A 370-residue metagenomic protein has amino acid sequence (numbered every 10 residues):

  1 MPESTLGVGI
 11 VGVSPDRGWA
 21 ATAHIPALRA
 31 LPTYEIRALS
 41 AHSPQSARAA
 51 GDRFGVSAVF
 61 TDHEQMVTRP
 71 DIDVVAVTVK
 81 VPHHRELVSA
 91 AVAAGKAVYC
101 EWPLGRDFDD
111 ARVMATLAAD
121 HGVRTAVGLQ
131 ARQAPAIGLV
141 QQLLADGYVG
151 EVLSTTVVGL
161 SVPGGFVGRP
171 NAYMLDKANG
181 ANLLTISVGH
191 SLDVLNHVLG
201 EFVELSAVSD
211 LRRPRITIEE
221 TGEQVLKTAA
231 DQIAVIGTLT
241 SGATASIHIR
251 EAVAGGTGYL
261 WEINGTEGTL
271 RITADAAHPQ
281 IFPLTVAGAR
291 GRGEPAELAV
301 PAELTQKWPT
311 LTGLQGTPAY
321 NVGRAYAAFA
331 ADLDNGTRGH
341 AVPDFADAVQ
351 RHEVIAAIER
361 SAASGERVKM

Functional and structural regions predicted by a protein language model:
M1-F54: N-terminal Rossmann-like dinucleotide-binding module
M1-T5, V74-A76, T273, I281-F282 (+2 more regions): C-terminal helix-rich "cap/oligomerization" subdomain common to oxidoreductases
I10, C100, T125-V127, I247 (+1 more regions): Hydrophobic residues in well-ordered beta-strands that form the structural core
R17-W19, A131-L226, G365: Predominantly a Rossmann-like dinucleotide-binding segment in NAD(P)-dependent oxidoreductases
Y34-A38, D73-V75, N182: Short active-site oxyanion
V56-D62: Conserved SAM-binding strand-loop segment of SAM-dependent methyltransferases
V74, K80-V81, R85-R132, G147: Beta-strand-loop-alpha-helix segment that lines the small-molecule cofactor/substrate pocket of alpha/beta enzymes
L192-T285, G323-N335: Contiguous beta-strand/loop segments that form the cofactor/metal-binding neighborhood of enzyme cores
